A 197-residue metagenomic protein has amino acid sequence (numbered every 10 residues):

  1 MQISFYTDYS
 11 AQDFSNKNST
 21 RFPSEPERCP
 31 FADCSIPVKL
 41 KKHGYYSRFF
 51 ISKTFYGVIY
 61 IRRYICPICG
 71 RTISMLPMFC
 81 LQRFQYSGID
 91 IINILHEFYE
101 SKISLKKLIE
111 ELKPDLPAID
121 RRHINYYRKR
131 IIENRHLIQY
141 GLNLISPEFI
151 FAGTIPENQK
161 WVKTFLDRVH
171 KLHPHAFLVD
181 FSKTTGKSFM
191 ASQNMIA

Functional and structural regions predicted by a protein language model:
M1-A11, I124, H136-A197: Long C-terminal interaction/binding lobes of large macromolecular proteins
M1-L81: Short, conserved DNA-binding cores of transcription-related domains
D13, N18, F49-F50, K102 (+4 more regions): Generic alpha-helical secondary structure signal
G70-W161: Short, positively charged, Gly/Tyr-enriched micro-motifs that form contact patches at catalytic or ligand/partner
